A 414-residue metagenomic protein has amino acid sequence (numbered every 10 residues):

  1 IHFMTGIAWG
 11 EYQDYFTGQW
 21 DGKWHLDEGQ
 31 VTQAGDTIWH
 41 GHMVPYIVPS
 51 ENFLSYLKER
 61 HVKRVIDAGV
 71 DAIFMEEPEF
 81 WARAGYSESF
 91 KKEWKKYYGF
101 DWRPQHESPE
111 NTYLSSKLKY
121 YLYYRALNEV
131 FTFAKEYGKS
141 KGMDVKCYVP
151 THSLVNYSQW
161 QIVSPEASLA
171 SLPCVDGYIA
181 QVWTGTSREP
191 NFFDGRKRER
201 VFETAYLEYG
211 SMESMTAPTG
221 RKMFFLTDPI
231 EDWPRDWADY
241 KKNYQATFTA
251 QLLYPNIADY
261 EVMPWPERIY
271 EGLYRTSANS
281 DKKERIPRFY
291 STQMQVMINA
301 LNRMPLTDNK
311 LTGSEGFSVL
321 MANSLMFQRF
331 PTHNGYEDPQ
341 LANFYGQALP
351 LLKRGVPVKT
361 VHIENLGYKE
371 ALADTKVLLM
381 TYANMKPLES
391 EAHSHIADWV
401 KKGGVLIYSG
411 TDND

Functional and structural regions predicted by a protein language model:
I1-H2, A68-A72, G142-C147, T219-M223 (+5 more regions): Loop/turn elements at helix/coil->beta-strand transitions in domains of secreted/extracellular proteins
H2-A68, W102-Y120, N128: Active-site-adjacent "subsite" loops/lids of carbohydrate-active enzymes
H2-G10, F74-P78, Y113-I162, T219-D232 (+3 more regions): Aromatic-lined carbohydrate-recognition surfaces of secreted/lumenal glycan-active proteins
E11-Q13, A82-A84, R188-P190, P234 (+4 more regions): Extracytoplasmic/secreted cell-surface and envelope-processing proteins
P45-W81, T292-R303, T307: An active-site-proximal structural segment forming one wall of the substrate-binding cleft that immediately precedes
M75-N111, H152-N156: Active-site-proximal loop/short-helix segments that contain or immediately flank catalytic acid/base residue(s)
E76, K146-G346: Hydrophobic targeting/anchoring helices
D338-N413: Helical hinge/lid and interdomain linker segments adjacent to catalytic or ligand-binding clefts that mediate domain
